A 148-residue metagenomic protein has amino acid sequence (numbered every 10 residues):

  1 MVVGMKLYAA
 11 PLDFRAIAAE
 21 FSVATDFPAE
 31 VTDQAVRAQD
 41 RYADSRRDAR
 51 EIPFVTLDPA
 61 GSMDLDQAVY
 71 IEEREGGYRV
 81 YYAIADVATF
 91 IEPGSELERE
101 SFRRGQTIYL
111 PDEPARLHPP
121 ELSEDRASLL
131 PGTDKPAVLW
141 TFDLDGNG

Functional and structural regions predicted by a protein language model:
M1-Y81, A88-D134, N147: Charge-lined substrate channels and their catalytic hotspots, especially those that engage the 3′ end of RNA
Y82-A83, W140: Generic detector of bulky aromatic hydrophobic side chains
T133-P136, T141: Elongated alpha-helical scaffolds
T141-G148: Extended accessory regions or peripheral subdomains of proteins
